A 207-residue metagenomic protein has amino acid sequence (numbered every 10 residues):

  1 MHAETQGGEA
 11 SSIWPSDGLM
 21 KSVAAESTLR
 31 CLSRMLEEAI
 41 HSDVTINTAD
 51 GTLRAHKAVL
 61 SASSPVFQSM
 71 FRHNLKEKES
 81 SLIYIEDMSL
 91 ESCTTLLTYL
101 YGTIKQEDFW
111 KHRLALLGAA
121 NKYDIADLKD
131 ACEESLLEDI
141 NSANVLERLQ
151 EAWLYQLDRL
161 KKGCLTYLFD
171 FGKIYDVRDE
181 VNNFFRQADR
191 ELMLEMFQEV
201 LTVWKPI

Functional and structural regions predicted by a protein language model:
M1-L32, I40-S42, N183-L192, M196 (+1 more regions): Eukaryotic cytosolic interaction/assembly regions at protein N-termini and domain boundaries
G8-I13, R30, S61, E133 (+3 more regions): Short amphipathic alpha-helical "recognition" segments used for binding
A24, R30-S142: Canonical BTB/POZ domain core
L82, K105-G118, K122-I125, A131-I207: BTB/POZ-protein C-terminal extensions
